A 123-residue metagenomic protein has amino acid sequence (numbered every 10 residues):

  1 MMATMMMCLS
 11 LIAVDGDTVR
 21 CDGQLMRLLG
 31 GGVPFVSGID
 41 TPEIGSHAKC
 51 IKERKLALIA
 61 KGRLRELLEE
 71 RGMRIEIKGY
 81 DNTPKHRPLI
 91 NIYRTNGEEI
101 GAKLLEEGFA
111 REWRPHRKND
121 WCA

Functional and structural regions predicted by a protein language model:
M2-A123: Small beta-barrel nucleic-acid-binding modules, primarily SNase/OB-fold domains and secondarily Tudor-like barrels
